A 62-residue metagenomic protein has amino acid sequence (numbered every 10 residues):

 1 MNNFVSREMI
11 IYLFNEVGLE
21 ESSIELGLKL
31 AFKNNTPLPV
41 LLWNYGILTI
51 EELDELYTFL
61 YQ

Functional and structural regions predicted by a protein language model:
M1-Q62: Non-catalytic accessory regions
